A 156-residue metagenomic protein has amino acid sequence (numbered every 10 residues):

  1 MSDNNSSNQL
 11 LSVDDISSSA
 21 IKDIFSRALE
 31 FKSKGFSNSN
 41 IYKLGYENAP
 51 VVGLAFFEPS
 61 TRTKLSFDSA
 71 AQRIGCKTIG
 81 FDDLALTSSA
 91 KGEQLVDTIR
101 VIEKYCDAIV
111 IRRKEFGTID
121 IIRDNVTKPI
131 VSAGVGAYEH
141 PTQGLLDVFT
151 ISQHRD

Functional and structural regions predicted by a protein language model:
M1-L65, S69: Positively charged, low-complexity intrinsically disordered leader regions
S39-I41, G45-S152: Phosphate/diphosphate ligand-binding glycine-rich loop within oxidoreductases
H154-D156: Short, intrinsically disordered, charge-balanced linker/junction segments flanking boundaries in proteins
